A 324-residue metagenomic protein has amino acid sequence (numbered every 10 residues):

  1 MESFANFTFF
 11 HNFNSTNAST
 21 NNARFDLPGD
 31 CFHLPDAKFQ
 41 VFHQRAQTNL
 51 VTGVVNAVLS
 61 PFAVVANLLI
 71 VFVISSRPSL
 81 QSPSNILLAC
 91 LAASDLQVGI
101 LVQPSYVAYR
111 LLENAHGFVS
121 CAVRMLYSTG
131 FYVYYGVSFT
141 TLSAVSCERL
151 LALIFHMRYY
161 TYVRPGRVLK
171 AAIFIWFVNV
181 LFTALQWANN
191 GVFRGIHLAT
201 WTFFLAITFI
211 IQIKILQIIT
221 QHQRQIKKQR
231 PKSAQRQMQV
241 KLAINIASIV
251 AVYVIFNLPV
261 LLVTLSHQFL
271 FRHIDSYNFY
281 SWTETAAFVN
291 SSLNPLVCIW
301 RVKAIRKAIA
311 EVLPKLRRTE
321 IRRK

Functional and structural regions predicted by a protein language model:
M1-V65: Extracellular N-terminal segment of 7TM GPCRs
R45-S60, S84-A144: Extracellular TM2-ECL1-early TM3 structural module of rhodopsin-like
A115, A184-H197, H267-N278: Membrane-lumen (extracellular) interface motif
Y135-A171: Class A GPCR helix-loop hinge within the 7TM core
T140-C147, I210-I226: Membrane-water interface of transmembrane alpha-helices
V178-Q217: Extracellular-loop-to-transmembrane junctions of the mid-late helices
Q217-L262: Intracellular effector-coupling site of seven-transmembrane GPCRs, centered on the ICL3-to-TM6 transition
L262-L265, S281-K324: Seventh transmembrane helix
